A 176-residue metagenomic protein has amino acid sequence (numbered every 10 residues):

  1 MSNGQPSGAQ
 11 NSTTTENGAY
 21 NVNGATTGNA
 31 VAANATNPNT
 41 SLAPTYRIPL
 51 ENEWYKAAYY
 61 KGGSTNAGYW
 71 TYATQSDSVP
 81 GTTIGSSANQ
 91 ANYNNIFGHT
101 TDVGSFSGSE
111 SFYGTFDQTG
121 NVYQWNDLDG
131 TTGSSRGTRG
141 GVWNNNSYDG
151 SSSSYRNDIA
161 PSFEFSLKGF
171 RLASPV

Functional and structural regions predicted by a protein language model:
M1-S152: Functional-site microenvironments in short loops/helix caps that host divalent-cation chemistry
N157-E164: Short proline/glycine-enriched turn/loop segments at secondary-structure junctions
L167-R171: Surface beta-loop-beta hairpin patches that serve as ligand-binding interfaces in beta-rich domains
S174-V176: Short, threonine-centered small-residue motifs that mark membrane-proximal processing/anchoring sites and TM-junction
